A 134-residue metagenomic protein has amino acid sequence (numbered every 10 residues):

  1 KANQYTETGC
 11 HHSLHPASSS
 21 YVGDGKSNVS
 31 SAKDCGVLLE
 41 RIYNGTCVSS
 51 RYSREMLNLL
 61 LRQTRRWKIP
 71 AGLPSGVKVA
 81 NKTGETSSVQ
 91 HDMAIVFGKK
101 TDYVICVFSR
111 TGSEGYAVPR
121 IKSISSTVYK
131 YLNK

Functional and structural regions predicted by a protein language model:
K1-Y43, C47: Mid-domain, small-residue-enriched loop/turn segments at the edges of structured enzyme/sensor domains
S27, G36-K78, T83-K134: Structured C-terminal helix/loop/strand segments within mature extracytoplasmic catalytic/sensor domains
